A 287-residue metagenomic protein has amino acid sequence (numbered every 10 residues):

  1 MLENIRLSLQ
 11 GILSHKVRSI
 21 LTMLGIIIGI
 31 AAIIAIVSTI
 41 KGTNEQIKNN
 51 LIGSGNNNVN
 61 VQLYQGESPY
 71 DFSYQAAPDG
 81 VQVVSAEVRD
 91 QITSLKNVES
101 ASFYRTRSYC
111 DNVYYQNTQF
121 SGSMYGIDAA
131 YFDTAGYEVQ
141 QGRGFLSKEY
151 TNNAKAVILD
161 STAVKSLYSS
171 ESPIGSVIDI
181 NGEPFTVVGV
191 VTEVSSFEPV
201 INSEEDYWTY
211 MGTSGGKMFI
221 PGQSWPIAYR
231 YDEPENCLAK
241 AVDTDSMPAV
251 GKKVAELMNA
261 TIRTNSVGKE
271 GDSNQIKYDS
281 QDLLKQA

Functional and structural regions predicted by a protein language model:
M1-I30: N-terminal Sec/SRP start-transfer signal
L9-L13, K41-N44, K48, L284-A287: Alpha-helical membrane-interface segments at transmembrane helix boundaries
I26, I36-T39, I47: Juxtamembrane alpha-helical signal-transduction segment immediately C-terminal to a transmembrane helix
K41-S123, A130-D133, K148, P226-I227 (+2 more regions): Hydrophobic, regular-secondary-structure patches
I47, L238, G251, T264-A287: Peri-transmembrane interface segments
A76-P78, Q82-Q91, F103-R107, Q116-Q119 (+9 more regions): Subset-of-secretome marker
A130-G144, K155-V267: Mid-to-C-terminal secondary-structure elements that act as membrane-proximal/extracytoplasmic interface segments
